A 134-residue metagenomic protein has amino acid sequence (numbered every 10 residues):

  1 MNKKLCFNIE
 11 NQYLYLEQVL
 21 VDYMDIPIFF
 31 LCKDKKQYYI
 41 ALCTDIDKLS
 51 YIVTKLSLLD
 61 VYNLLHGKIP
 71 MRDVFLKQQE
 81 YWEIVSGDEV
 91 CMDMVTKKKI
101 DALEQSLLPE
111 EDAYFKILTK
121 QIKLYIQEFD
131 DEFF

Functional and structural regions predicted by a protein language model:
M1-K4: Charged, compositionally biased non-catalytic regions
F7-I46: Amphipathic, interaction-prone secondary-structure segments
L14, D22, Q37-Y38, S50 (+3 more regions): Intrinsically disordered, low-complexity N-terminal regions enriched in serine/proline/glycine with scattered basic
D45-L58: Short, His- and charge-rich active-site/binding loops that engage polyanionic ligands
K55-F134: Low-complexity intrinsically disordered segments
